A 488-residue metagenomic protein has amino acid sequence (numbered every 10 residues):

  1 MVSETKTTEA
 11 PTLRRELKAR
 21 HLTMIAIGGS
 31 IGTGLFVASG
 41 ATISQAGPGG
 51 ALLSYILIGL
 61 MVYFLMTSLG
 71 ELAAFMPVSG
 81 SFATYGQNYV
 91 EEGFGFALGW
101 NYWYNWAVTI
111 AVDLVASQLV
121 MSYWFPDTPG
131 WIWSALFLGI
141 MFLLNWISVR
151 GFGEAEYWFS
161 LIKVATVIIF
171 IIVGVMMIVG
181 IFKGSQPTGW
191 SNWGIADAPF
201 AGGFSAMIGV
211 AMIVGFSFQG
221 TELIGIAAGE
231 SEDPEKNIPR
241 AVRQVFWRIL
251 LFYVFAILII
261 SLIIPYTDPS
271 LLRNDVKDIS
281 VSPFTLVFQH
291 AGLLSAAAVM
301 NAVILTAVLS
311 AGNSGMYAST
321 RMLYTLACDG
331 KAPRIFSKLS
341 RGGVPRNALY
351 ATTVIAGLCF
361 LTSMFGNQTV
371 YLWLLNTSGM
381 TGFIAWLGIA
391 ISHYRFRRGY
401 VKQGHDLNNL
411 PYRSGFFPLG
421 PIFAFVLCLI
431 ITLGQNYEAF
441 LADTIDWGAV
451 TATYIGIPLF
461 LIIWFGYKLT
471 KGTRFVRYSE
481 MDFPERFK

Functional and structural regions predicted by a protein language model:
M1-G40, S44-G49, Y63-T67, S79 (+2 more regions): Membrane-interface "cap" regions at the ends of multi-pass membrane proteins
T7-L13, L52, F125, P129 (+1 more regions): Helix-loop-helix junctions that connect adjacent transmembrane segments in multi-pass membrane transporters
E9, A83-G93, L114-S134, T166 (+5 more regions): Helix-loop-helix connectors at the membrane interface of multi-pass transporters/channels
L13-R14, A38-F137, M141-L143, R248 (+2 more regions): Extracellular loop-to-transmembrane helix junctions
V78, N101-A116, I213, F218-S231 (+3 more regions): Membrane-helix boundary/coupling elements in multi-pass transport proteins
T84, E91, Y123, D197 (+3 more regions): TM-loop-TM module centered on a large, flexible mid-protein loop between adjacent transmembrane helices in multi-pass
W131-G189, Q219, V242-F246, L250 (+3 more regions): Membrane-interface loop-to-helix entry segments
W158-F159, F336-G343, W386-A452, M481-E485: C-terminal membrane-solvent junction of multi-pass transporters and transport-like membrane proteins
